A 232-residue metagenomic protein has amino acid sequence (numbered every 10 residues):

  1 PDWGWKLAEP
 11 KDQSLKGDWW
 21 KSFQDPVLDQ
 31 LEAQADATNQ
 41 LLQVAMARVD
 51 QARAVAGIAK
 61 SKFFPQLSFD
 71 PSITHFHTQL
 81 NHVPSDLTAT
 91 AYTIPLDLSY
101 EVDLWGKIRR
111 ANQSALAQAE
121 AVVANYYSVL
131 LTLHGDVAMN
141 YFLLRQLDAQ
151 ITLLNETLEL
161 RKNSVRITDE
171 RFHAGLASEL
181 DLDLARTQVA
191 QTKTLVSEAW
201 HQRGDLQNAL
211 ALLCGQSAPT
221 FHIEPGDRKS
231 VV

Functional and structural regions predicted by a protein language model:
P1-E9, V83-T88, Y127: Short, charged low-complexity linear motifs
P1-V55, K229-V232: Bacterial Sec-pathway N-terminal export signals of envelope proteins
L28, D36-S68, S85-T93, S99-I223: Hydrophobic alpha-helical structural elements of bacterial secretion/transport assemblies
F69-H75: Transmembrane beta-barrel strands of outer-membrane/channel proteins
H75-N81, L104-G106: Gram-negative outer-membrane beta-barrel proteins
G226: Conserved functional hotspot residues at active sites or interaction interfaces
